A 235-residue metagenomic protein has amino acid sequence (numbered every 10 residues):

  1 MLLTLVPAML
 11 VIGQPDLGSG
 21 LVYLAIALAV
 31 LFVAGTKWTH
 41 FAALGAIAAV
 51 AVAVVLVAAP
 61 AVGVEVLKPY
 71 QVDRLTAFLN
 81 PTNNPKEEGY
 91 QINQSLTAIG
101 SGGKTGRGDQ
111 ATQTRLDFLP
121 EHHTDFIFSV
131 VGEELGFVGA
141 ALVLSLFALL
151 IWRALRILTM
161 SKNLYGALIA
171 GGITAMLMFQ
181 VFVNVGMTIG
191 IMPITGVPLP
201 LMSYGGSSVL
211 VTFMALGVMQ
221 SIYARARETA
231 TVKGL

Functional and structural regions predicted by a protein language model:
M1-Q91, S129-I189, M214-V218, V232-L235: Hydrophobic alpha-helical transmembrane segments of multi-pass inner membrane proteins, especially in bacterial systems
G13, K86, G103, D117 (+3 more regions): Short conserved micro-motifs on helix faces and helix-strand junctions that flank and scaffold key functional residues
D16-L21, R107-A111, H122-T124, A141 (+3 more regions): Transmembrane helix boundary and interhelical junction motifs in multipass membrane proteins
A77-F78, Q113-L116, H123, T188 (+2 more regions): Membrane interfacial helix motifs at helix-loop boundaries and amphipathic/re-entrant anchors
I99-L135, S161, Y165: Long extracytoplasmic/lumenal interhelical loops at the membrane interface of multi-pass membrane proteins
T114, F147, S207: Positions that flank functional sites
G190-E228: Transmembrane alpha-helices of multi-pass inner-membrane enzymes
